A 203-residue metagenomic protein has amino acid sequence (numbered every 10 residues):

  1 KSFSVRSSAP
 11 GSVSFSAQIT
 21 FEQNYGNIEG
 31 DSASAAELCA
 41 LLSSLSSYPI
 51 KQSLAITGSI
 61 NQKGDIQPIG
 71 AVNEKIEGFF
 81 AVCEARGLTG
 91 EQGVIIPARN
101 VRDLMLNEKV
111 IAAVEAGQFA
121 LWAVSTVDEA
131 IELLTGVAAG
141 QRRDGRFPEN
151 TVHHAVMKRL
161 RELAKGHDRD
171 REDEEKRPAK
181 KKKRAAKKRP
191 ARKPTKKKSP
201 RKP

Functional and structural regions predicted by a protein language model:
K1-P203: Peripheral, non-AAA+ core regions of ATP-driven protein-machinery
